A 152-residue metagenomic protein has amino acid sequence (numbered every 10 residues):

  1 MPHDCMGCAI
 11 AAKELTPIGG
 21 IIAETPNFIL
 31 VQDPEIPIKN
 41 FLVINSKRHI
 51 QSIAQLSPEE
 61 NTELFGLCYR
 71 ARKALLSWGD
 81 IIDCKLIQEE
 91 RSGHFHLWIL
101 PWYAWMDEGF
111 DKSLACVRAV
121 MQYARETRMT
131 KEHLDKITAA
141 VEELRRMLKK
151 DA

Functional and structural regions predicted by a protein language model:
M1-A152: HIT superfamily nucleotide-processing domains
